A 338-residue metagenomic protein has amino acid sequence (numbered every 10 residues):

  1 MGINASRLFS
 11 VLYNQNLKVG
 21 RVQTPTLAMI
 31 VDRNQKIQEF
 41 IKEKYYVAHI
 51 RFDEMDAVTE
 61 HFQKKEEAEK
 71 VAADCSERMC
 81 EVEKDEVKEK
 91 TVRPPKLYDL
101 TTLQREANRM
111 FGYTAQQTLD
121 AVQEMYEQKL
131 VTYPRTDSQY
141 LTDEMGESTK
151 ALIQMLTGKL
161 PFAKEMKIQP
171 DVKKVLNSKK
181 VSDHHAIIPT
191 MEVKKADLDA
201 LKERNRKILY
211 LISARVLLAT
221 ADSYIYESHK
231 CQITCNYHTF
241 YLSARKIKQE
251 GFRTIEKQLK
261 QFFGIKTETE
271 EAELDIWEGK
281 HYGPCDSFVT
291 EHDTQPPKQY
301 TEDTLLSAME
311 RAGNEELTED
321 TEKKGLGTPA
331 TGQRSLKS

Functional and structural regions predicted by a protein language model:
M1-E89, V181, H185-K246, E250 (+1 more regions): Phosphate-backbone binding and catalysis cores of DNA-processing enzymes
E69-K207, V216, T220, F263-S338: Structured DNA-binding interfaces in DNA transaction proteins
N236-E278: Polybasic, glycine- and aromatic-enriched phosphate-binding surface used to engage nucleic acids
